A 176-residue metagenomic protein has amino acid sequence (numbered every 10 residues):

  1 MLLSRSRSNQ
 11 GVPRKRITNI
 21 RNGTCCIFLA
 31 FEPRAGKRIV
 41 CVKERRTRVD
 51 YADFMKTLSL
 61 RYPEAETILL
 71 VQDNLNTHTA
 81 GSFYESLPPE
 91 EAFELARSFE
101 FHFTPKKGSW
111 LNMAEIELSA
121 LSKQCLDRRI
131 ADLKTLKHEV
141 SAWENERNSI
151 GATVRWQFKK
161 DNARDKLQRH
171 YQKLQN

Functional and structural regions predicted by a protein language model:
M1-K56, L167: Extended, low-complexity cationic-aromatic segments
R14-N19, E91-M113, R129-D132: RNase H-like polynucleotidyl transferase catalytic core
V49-L69: Short, basic/hydrophobic alpha-helical segments
E66-T79: Acidic/histidine-rich, metal-coordinating catalytic segments
T77-A80, W110-M113, R164-K166: Short catalytic/ligand-binding loop motif for oxyanion handling, primarily in non-cytosolic enzymes, centered on
K106, A114-L133, E146-I150: Active-site proximal helix-loop segment of RNase H-like, two-metal nucleases, encompassing DDE(D)
T135-N176: C-terminal domain-tail junction helix/linker
